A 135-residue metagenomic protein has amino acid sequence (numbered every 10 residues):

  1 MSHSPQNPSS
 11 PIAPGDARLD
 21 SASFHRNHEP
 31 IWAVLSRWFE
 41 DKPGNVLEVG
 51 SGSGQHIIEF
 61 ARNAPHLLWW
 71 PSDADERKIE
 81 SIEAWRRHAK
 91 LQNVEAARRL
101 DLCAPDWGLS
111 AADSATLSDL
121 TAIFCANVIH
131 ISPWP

Functional and structural regions predicted by a protein language model:
S2-P43: Class I SAM-dependent methyltransferase Rossmann-like catalytic core, especially the SAM/SAH-binding loop
K42-G52: Conserved class I S-adenosyl-L-methionine
E59-L109: Class I SAM-dependent methyltransferase SAM/SAH-binding core
D106-S118: Short amphipathic alpha-helix with an adjacent loop that forms part of the alpha/beta core around
F124: A conserved beta-strand element that flanks and buttresses the S-adenosyl-L-methionine
V128: Hydrophobic adenine-recognition pocket in adenosine-nucleotide-binding enzymes
I131-P135: A short, conserved alpha-helix within the catalytic core of class I
